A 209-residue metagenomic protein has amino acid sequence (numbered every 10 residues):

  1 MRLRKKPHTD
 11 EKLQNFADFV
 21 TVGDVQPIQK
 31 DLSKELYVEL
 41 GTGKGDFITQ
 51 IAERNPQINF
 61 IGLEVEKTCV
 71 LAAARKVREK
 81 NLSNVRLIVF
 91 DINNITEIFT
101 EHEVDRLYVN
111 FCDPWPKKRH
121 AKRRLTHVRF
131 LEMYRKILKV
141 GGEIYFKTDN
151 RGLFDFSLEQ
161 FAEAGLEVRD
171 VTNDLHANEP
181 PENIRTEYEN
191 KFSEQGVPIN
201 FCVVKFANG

Functional and structural regions predicted by a protein language model:
M1-L36, D46-E53: S-adenosyl-L-methionine
G41-G43: Class I SAM-dependent methyltransferase "Motif I" SAM/SAH-binding loop
E66: Conserved SAM/SAH-binding beta-strand->alpha-helix loop
V70-A72, F154: Short alpha-helix immediately C-terminal to the canonical SAM-binding loop
R75-E101: S-adenosyl-L-methionine
T126-V140: A short glycine-rich, Lys/Arg-flanked "PGG" loop and its adjoining helix->strand segment in the class I
G141-T148: Conserved beta-strand signature within the Rossmann-like core of class I S-adenosyl-L-methionine
E159, A164-G209: Class I S-adenosyl-L-methionine
